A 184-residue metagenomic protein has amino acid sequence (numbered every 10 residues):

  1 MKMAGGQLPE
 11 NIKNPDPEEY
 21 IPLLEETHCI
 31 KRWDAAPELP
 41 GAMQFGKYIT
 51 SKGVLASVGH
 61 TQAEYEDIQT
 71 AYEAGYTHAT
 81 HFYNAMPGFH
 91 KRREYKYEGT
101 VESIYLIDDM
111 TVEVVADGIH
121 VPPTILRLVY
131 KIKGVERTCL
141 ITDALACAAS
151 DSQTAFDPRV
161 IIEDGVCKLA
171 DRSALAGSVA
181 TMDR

Functional and structural regions predicted by a protein language model:
M1-Y97, A149: Histidine/acidic-residue-rich, glycine-tolerant segments that coordinate divalent metal ions
F45, D67-R184: Active-site-adjacent C-terminal substructures of enzyme catalytic domains
